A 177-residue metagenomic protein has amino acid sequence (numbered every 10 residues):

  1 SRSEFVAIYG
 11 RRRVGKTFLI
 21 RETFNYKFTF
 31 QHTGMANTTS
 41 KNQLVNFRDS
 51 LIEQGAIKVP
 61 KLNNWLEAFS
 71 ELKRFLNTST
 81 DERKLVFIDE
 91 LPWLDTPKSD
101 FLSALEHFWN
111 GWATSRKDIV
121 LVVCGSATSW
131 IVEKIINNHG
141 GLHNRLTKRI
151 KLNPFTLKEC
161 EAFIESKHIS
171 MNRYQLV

Functional and structural regions predicted by a protein language model:
S1-V177: Phosphate-binding site recognition
